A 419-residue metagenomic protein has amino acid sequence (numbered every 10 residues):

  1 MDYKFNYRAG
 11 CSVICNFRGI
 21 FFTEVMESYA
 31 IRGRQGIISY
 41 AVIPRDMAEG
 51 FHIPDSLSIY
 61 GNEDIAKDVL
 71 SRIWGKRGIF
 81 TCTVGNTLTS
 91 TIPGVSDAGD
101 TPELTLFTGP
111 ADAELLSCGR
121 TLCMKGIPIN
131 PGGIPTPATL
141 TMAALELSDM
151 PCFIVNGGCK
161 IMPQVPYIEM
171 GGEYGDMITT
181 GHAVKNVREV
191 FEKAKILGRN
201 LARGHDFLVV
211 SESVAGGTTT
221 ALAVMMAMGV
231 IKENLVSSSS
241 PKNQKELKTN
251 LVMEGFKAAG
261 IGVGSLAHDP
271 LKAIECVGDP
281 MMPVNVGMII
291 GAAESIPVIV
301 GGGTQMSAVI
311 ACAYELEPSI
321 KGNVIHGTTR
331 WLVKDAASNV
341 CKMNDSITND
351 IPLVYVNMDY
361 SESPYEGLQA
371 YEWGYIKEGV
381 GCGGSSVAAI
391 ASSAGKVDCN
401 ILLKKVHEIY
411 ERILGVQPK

Functional and structural regions predicted by a protein language model:
D2-Y3, G10, D350: Hydrophobic alpha-helical context, especially transmembrane and signal-peptide helices
Y3-Y7, F17, F21-F22, Y29: Aromatic (phenylalanine/tyrosine) cluster motif
S28-S211, A215-K419: N-terminal loops that bind phosphate or other acidic moieties and the adjacent beta-alpha structural core
